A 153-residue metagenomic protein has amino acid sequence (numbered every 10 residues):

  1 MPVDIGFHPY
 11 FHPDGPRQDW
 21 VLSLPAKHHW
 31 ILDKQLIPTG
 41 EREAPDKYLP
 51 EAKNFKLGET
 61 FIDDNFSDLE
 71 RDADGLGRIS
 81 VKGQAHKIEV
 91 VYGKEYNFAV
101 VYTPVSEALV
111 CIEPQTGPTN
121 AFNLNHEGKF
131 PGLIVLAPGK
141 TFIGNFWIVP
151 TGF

Functional and structural regions predicted by a protein language model:
M1-G6: Short, hydrophobic/aromatic beta-strand segments
H8, I112, G139: A residue-level signal for conserved active-site and pocket-lining positions in enzyme catalytic cores
Y10-G93: Active-site/ligand-binding surface loops and adjacent short beta/alpha elements that line catalytic pockets across
D14-P16, P104-E107, P138: A short, structured loop/turn motif at beta-sheet edges
H29, E95, G117, V149 (+1 more regions): Short, glycine-/Ser/Thr-/acidic-enriched flexible segments
K82-T119: Glycine-rich active-site loops that engage anionic ligands at enzyme catalytic sites
C111-E113, P118-V135: A conserved acidic, glycine/proline-rich C-terminal tail/linker
I134-T151: Short Pro-Gly-centered flexible turn/kink motifs
